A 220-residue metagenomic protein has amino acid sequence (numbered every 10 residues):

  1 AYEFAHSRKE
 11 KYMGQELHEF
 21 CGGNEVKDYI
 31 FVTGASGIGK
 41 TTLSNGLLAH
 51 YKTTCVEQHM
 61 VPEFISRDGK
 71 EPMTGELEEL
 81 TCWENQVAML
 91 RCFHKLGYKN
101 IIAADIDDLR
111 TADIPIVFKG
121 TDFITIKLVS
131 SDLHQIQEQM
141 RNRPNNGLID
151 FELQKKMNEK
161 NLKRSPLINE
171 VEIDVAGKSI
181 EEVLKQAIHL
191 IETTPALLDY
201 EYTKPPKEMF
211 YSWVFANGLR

Functional and structural regions predicted by a protein language model:
V32: Hydrophobic anchor at the beta1->P-loop junction of P-loop NTPases
A35: P-loop (Walker A) phosphate-binding loop of NTP-binding proteins
I38: ATP-binding Walker
T41: Walker A/P-loop
N45-A88: Conserved substrate/cofactor phosphate-moiety recognition/catalytic segment in nucleotide-dependent phosphotransferases
T81-G120: Glycine-rich phosphate-binding loop used to anchor ATP phosphates in small-molecule kinases, encompassing both
T121-M140: Conserved phosphate-donor/acceptor-positioning beta-strand/loop module used by diverse small-molecule
N145-Q186, P195-A216: Small-molecule kinase domains that catalyze NTP-dependent phosphoryl transfer to phosphate-bearing small molecules
